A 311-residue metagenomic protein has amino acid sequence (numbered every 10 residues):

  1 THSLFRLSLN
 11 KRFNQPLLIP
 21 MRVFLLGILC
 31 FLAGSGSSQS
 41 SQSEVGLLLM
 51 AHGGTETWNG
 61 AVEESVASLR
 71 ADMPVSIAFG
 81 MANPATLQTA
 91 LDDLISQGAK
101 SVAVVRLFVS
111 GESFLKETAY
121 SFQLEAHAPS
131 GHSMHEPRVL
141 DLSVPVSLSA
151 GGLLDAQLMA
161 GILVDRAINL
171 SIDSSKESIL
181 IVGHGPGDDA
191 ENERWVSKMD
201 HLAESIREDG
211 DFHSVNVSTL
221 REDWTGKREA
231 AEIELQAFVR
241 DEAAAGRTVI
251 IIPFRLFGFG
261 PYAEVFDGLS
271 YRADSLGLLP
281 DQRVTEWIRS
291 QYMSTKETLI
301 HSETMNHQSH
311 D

Functional and structural regions predicted by a protein language model:
N10, F31, S38-S40: Intrinsically disordered, low-complexity, compositionally biased regions/tails
K11, I19-V23: Positively charged n-region of N-terminal signal peptides that target proteins for export
V23-A33: Bacterial N-terminal signal peptides
Q39-D311: Active-site-proximal alpha-helix that buttresses catalytic centers in soluble enzyme cores
